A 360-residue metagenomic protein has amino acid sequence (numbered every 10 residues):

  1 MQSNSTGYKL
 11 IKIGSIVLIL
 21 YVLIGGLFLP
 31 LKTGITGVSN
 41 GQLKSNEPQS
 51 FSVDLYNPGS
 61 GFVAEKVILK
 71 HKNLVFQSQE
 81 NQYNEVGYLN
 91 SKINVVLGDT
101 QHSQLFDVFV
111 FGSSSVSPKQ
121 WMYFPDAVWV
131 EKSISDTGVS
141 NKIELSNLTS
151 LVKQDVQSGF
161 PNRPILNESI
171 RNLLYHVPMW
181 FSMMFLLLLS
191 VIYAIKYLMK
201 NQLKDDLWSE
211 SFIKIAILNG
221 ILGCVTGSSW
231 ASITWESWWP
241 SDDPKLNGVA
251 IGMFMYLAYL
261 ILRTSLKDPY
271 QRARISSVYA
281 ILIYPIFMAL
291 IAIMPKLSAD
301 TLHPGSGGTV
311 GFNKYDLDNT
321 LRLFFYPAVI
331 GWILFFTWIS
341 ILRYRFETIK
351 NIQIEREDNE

Functional and structural regions predicted by a protein language model:
Q2-G41, Q82-V86, M122-E360: Polytopic transmembrane helical bundles with strong interfacial aromatic enrichment
S45-S114: Immunoglobulin-like IPT/TIG beta-sandwich domains and homologous Ig-like subdomains
G98-S140: Extracytoplasmic/lumenal ectodomains and periplasmic regions of secretory and membrane proteins
